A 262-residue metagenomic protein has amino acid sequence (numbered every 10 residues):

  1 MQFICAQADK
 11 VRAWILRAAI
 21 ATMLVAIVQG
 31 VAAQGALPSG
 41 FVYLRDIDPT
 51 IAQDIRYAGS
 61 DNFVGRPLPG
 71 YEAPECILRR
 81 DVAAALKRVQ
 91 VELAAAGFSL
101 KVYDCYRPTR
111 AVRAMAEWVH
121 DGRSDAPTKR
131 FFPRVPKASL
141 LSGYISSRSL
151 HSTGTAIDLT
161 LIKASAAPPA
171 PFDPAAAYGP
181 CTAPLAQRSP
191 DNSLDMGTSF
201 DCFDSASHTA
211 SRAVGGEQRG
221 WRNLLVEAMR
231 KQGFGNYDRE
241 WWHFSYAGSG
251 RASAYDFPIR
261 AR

Functional and structural regions predicted by a protein language model:
M1-A13: N-terminal secretory signal peptides that target proteins for export/translocation
A13-W14, P49: Proline-rich low-complexity regions
R17-Q29: Bacterial N-terminal signal peptides
G30-C105, T109-R130, R134-D238, S249-R262: Extracytoplasmic cell-surface/polysaccharide-interacting catalytic and binding patches
F244: Conserved metal-phosphate-binding beta-hairpin within the catalytic cores of diverse ATP-dependent phosphoryl-transfer
